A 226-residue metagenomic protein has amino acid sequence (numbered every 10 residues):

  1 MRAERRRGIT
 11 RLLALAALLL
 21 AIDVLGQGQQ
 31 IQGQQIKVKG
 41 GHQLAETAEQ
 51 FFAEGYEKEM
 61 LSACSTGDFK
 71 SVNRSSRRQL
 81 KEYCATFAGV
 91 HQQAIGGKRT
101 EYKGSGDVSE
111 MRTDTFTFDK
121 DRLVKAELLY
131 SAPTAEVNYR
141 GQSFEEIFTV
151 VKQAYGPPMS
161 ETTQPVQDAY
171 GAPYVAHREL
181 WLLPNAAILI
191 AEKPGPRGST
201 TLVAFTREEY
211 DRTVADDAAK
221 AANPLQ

Functional and structural regions predicted by a protein language model:
M1-R2, G26: Short terminal hydrophobic/aromatic SLiMs and anchors at protein ends
R2-A14: Bacterial N-terminal signal peptides that target proteins for export
R5, G97-R99, K103-S105, T162-T163 (+1 more regions): Mixed-charge, polar/low-complexity N-terminal
L12-A14, M111, A176: Short beta-strand-initiation
A21-D23: N-terminal signal peptide c-region/cleavage motif recognized by signal peptidases
Q27-T86, K125-Q226: Non-cytosolic coordination micro-motifs
R74-S131: Mid-chain, structured segments of secreted extracytoplasmic proteins
